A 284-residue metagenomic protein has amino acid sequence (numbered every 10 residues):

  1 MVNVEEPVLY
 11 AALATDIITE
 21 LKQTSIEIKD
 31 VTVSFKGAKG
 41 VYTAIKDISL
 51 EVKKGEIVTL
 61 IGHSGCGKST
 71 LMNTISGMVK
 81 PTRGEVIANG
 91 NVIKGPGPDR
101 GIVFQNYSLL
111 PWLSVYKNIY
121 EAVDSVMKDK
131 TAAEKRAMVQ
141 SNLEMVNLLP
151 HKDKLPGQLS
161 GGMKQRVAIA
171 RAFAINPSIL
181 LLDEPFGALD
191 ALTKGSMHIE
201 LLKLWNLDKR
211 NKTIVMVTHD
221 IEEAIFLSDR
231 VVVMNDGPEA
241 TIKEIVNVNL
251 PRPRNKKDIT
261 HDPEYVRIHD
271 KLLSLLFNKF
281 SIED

Functional and structural regions predicted by a protein language model:
I61-H63: The feature captures the beta-strand-to-loop junction immediately N-terminal to the Walker
S76: Helix-to-loop junction immediately C-terminal to a conserved catalytic motif
G84-P96: Conserved ABC transporter NBD signature motif
L113-A122: Short coil-to-helix segment of the ABC ATPase nucleotide-binding domain corresponding to the Q-loop/switch region
T131-H151, L202-K203: Conserved ABC ATPase "signature" region
K154, I175: Conserved signature/switch motifs of ABC ATPase nucleotide-binding domains
L155-L159, M163: Conserved ABC ATPase signature
